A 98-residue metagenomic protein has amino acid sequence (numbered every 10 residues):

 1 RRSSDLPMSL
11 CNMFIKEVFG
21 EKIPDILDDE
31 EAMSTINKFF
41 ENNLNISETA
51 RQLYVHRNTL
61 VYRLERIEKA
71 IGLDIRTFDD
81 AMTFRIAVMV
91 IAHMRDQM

Functional and structural regions predicted by a protein language model:
R1-M98: Cytosolic nucleotide-utilizing catalytic cores of signal-transduction proteins
